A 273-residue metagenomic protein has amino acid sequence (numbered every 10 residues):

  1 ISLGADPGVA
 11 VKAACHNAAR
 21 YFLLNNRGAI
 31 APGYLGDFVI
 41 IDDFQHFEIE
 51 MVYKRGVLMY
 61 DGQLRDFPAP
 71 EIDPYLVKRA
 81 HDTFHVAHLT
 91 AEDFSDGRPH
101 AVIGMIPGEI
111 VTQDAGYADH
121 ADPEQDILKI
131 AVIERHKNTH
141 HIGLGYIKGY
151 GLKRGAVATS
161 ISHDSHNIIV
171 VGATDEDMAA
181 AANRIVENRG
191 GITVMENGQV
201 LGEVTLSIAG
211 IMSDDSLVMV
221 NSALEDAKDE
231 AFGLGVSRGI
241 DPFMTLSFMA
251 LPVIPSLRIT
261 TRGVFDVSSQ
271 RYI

Functional and structural regions predicted by a protein language model:
I1-I273: Active-site microenvironment of metallo-dependent hydrolases
